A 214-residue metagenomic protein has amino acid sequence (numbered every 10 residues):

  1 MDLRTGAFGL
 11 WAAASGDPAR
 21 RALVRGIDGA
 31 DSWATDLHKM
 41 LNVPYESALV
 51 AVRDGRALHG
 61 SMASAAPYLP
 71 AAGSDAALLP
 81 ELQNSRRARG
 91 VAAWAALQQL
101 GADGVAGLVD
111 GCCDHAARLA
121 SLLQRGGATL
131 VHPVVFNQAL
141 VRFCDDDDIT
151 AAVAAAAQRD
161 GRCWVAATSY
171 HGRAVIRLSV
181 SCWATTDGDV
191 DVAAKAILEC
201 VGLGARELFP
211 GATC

Functional and structural regions predicted by a protein language model:
M1-L23: Conserved PLP phosphate-binding loop immediately N-terminal to the Schiff-base lysine helix in PLP-dependent enzymes
M1-R4, D36, S179-S181: A cross-family glycoside hydrolase active-site/sugar-binding cleft signature
G6-A12, W33, M40, W94 (+3 more regions): Tryptophan-centered motif/residue detector
G16-G126: Active-site C-terminal subdomain of aminotransferase-like
A66-E81, L97, G101-P210: Conserved C-terminal alpha-helix-loop-beta "cap" of PLP-dependent enzymes that closes/shapes the active-site mouth
A212-C214: Eukaryotic N-terminal low-complexity, Ser/Thr- and Lys/Arg-rich leader segments that predominantly function as
